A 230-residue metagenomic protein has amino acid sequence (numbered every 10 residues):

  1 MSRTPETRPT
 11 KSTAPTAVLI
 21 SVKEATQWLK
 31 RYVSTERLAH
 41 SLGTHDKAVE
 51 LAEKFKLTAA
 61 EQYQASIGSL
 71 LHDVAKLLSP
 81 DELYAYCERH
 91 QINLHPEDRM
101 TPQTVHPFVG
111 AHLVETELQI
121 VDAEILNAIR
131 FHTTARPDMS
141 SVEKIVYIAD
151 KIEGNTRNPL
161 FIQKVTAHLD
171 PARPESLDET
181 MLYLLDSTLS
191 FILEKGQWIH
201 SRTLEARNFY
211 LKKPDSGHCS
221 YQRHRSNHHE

Functional and structural regions predicted by a protein language model:
R3-A14, V18-S34: Generic N-terminal amphipathic, Lys/Arg-enriched alpha-helix
R3-E6, S176, N227-E230: Non-catalytic terminal extensions that flank enzyme cores
T26-S34, H40, V49-E50, F55-M181: Divalent metal-dependent catalytic cores for phosphoryl transfer on phosphate-bearing substrates
E175-K195: Long, amphipathic alpha-helical surface segments
L189-E230: Charged phosphate-binding loop/patch that engages nucleotide di/tri-phosphates or the phosphate backbone of nucleic
